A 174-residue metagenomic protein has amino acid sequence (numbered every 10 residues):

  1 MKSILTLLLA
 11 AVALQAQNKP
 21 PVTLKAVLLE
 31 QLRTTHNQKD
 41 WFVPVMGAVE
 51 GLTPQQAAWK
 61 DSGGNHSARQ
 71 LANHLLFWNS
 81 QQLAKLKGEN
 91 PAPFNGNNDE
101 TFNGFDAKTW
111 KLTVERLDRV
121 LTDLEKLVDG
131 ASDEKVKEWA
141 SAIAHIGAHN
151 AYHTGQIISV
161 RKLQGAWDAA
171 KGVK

Functional and structural regions predicted by a protein language model:
M1-L7: Sec-dependent signal peptide recognition, specifically the positively charged N-region followed immediately by
L8-A16: Hydrophobic h-region of N-terminal signal peptides that target proteins for export in Gram-negative bacteria
Q17-L24: Cleaved targeting-peptide boundary
P21, E30-V49, Q56-D99, E134-K174: Short, contiguous alpha-helical
L24-A26, L127-V128: A short alpha-helix capping/helix-coil boundary motif
V27-T35, A107-K111: Active-site rim elements
M46, E50-P54, T122-D129: Amphipathic, well-packed alpha-helical segments that form the structural scaffold of globular domains
T101-E134, E138-A144: Acidic/histidine-rich alpha-helical segments that form the ligand environment of transition-metal centers
